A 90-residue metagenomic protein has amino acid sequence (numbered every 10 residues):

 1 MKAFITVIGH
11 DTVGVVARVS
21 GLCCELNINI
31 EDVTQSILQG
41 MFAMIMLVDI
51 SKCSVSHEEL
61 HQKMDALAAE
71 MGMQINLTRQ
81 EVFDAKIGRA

Functional and structural regions predicted by a protein language model:
M1-A90: A conserved regulatory-domain signal marking ACT and ACT-like small-molecule sensing domains and adjacent regulatory
